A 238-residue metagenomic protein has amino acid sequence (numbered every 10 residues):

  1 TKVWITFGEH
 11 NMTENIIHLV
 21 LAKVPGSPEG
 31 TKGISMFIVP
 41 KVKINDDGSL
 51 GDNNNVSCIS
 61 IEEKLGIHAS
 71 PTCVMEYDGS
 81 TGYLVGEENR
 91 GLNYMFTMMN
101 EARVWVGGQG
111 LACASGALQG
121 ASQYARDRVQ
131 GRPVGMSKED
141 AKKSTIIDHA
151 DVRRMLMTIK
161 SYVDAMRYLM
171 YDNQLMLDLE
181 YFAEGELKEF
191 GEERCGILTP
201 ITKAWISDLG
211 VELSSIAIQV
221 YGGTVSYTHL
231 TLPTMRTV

Functional and structural regions predicted by a protein language model:
T1-N53: A short core secondary-structure module
K2, N15, K32, N55-S60 (+4 more regions): Glycine- and acidic
V3-T6, K43-I59, K64, P71-A102 (+1 more regions): A glycine-rich, basic-preceded beta-loop-alpha segment at the flavin cofactor/substrate interface of flavin-utilizing
R103-F182: Extended amphipathic alpha-helical segments enriched in small hydrophobics
C195-T224: Charged, glycine-rich active-site and insertion segments that engage polyanionic ligands
T228-T234: Conserved small/polar residues in nucleotide/adenosyl-binding loops
